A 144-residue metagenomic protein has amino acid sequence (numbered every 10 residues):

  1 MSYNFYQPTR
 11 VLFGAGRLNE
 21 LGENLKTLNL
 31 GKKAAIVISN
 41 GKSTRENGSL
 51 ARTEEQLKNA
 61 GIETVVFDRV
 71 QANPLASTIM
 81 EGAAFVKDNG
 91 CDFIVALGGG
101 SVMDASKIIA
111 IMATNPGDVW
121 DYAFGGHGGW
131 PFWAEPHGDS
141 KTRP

Functional and structural regions predicted by a protein language model:
M1-F93: ATP/NTP phosphate-donor binding region
S77-P144: Glycine/threonine-rich beta-strand-loop-alpha-helix active-site module that forms ligand/phosphate-binding
